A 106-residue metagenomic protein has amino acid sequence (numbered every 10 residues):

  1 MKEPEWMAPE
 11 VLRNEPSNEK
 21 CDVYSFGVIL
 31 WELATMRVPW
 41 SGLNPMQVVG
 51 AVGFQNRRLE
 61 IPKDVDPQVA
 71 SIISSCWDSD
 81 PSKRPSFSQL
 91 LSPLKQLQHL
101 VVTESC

Functional and structural regions predicted by a protein language model:
M1-E10: Conserved activation segment of eukaryotic-like protein kinases, specifically the C-terminal portion of the activation
E10-E15, L33: End-of-activation segment of Hanks-type protein kinase domains
N14-E19, W40: Activation segment
D22: Conserved catalytic-loop aspartate of Hanks-type protein kinases
T35-P39, D80: Structural helix C-cap motif within protein kinase domains
D64-D78: Conserved C-terminal C-lobe helix
D78-E104: Terminal C-lobe "cap" of eukaryotic-type protein kinase domains
